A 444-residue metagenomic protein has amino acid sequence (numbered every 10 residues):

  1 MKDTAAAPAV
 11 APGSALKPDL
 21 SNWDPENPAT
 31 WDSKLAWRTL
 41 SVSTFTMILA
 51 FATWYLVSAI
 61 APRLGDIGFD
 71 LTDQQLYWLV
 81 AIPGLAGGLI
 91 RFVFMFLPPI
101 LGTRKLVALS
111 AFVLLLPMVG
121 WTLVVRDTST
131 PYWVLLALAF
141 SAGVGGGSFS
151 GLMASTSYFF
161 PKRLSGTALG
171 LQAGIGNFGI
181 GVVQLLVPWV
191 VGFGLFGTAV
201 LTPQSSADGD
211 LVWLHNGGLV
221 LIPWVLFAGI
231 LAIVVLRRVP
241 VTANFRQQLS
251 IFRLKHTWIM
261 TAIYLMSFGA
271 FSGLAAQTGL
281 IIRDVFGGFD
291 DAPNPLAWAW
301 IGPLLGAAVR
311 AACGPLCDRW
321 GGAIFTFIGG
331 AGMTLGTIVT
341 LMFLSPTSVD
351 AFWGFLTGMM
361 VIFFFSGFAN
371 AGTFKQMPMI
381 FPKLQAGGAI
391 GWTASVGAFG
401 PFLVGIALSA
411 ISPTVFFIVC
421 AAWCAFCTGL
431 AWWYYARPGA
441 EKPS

Functional and structural regions predicted by a protein language model:
M1-T46, A50-A52: Cytosolic juxtamembrane N-terminal segment immediately preceding the first transmembrane helix of multi-pass
V57-P62, L254-A308, F374: Extracytoplasmic gate region of multi-pass secondary transporters
W78-F96, W300-C313: Central cavity-lining transmembrane alpha-helices of secondary-active solute carriers, predominantly the Major
L89-Y132: Conserved MFS/SLC helix-loop-helix module at the cytosolic interface between two early adjacent transmembrane helices
G147-P161, G367-P382: Intracellular juxtamembrane helix-capping segments at the cytosolic ends of symmetry-related transmembrane helices
I180, I380-P413: A late C-terminal transmembrane helix in Major Facilitator Superfamily
G192, I222-T242, L430-Y435: C-terminal membrane-cytosol helix-exit motif in multi-pass small-molecule transporters
V309, W320-T373: C-terminal transmembrane helical hairpin of 12-TM major facilitator-type secondary transporters
